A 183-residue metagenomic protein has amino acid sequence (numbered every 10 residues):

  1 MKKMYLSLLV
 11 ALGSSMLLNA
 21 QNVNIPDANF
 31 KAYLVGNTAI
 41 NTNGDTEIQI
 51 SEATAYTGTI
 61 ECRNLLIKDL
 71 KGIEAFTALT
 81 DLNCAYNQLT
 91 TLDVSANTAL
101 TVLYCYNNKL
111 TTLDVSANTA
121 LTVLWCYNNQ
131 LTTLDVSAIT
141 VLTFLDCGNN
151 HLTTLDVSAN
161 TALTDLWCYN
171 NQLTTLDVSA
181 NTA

Functional and structural regions predicted by a protein language model:
K2-D81, L92, T98, L113 (+5 more regions): N-terminal capping/linker segments that flank leucine-rich repeat
L34, G58-R63, L82-C84, T101-C105 (+3 more regions): Conserved hydrophobic beta-strand positions in leucine-rich repeat
L65, N87, N108, N129 (+2 more regions): Consensus "Asn ladder" position of solenoid repeat domains
K68, T90, L110-T111, L131-T132 (+2 more regions): Leucine-rich repeat
D81-N87, N97, N108: Right-handed parallel beta-helix
C168, Q172-A183: Low-complexity/repetitive intrinsically disordered segments
